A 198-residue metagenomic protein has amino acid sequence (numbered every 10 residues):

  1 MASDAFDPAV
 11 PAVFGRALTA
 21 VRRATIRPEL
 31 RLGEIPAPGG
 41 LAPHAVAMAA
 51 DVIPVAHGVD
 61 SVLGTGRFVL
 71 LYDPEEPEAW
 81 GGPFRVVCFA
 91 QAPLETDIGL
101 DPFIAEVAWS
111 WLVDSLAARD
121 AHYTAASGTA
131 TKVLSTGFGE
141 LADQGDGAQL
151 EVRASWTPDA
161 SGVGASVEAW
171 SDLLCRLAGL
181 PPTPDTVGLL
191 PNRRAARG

Functional and structural regions predicted by a protein language model:
M1-P38: Short, extreme N-terminal leader segments that mark the start of a protein/domain
P28-D51, V55: Small/polar-rich, solvent-exposed N-terminal microdomains that initiate assembly or binding
A45-A47, G81-T96, D146-W156: Glycine-rich, often proline-containing surface loops adjacent to acidic residues and nearby aromatics that form
A49-Q91: A glycine-rich, hydrophobic loop/mini-helix early in the fold
R67-Y72, V133-R153: Aromatic/basic-lined ligand-recognition segments that form π-stacking hydrophobic pockets flanked by Lys/Arg to engage
P102-E140: Short, internal acidic amphipathic alpha-helical interface segments that mediate docking to partner proteins
A126-A142, P184-G198: Short, highly charged C-terminal tails/helix-capping segments
R153-G198: Mixed-charge, glycine-accented linear interaction segment located at domain edges/termini
